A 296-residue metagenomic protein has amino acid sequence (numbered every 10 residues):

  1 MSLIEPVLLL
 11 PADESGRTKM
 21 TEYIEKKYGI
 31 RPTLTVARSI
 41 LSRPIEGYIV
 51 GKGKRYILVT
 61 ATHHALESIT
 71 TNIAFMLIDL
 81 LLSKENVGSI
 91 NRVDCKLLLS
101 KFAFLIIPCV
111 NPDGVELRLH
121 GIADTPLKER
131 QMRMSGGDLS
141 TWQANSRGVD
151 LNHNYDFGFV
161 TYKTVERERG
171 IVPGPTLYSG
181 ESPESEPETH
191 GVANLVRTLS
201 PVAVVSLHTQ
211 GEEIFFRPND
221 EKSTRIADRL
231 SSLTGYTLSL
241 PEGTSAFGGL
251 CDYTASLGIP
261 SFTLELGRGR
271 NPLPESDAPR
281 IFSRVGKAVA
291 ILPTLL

Functional and structural regions predicted by a protein language model:
M1-Y23, K27-T33, E46, G88 (+1 more regions): C-terminal accessory segments enriched in acidic
E46-R55, T62: Short beta-strand-to-loop junctions in surface cap/lid or active-site-entrance loops
K54, I69, L82-F215, N219-T224 (+1 more regions): Active-site/substrate-binding loop(s) of hydrolase catalytic cores
Y56-V59, F262: Conserved beta-strand elements of the Class I
H63-H64, H208: Histidine-centered active-site/metal-ligand motif
A65-T71: Di-metal (Zn2+ and/or Mg2+/Mn2+) metal-binding site signature of metallo-dependent hydrolases with the MBL/beta-CASP
